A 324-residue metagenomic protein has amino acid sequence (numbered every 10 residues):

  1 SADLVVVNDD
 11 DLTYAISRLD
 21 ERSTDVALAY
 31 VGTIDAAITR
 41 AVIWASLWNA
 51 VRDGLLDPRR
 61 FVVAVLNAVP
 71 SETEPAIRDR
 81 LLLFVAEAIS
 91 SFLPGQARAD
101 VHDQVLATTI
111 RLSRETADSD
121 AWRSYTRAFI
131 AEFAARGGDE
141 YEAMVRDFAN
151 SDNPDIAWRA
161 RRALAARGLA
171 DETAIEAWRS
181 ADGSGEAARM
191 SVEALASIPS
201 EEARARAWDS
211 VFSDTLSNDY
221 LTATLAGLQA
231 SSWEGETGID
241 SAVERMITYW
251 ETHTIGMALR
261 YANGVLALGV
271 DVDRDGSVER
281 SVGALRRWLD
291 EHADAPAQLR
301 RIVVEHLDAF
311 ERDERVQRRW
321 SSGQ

Functional and structural regions predicted by a protein language model:
S1-M190, A194-Q324: Non-catalytic accessory/interaction domains
